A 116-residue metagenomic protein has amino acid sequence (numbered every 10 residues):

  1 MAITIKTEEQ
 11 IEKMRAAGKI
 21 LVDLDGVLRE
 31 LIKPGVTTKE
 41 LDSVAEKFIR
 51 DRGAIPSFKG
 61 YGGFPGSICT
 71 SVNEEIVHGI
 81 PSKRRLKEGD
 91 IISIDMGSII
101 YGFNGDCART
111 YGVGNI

Functional and structural regions predicted by a protein language model:
M1-I116: Active-site neighborhoods and metal-handling regions in enzymes and metal-associated proteins
